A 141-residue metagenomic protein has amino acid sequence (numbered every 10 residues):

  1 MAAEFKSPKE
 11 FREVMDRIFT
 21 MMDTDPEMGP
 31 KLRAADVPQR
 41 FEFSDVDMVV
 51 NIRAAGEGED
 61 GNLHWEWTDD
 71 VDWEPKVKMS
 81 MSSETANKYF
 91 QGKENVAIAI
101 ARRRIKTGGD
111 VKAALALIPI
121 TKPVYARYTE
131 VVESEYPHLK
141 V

Functional and structural regions predicted by a protein language model:
M1-V141: Feature captures hydrophobic
